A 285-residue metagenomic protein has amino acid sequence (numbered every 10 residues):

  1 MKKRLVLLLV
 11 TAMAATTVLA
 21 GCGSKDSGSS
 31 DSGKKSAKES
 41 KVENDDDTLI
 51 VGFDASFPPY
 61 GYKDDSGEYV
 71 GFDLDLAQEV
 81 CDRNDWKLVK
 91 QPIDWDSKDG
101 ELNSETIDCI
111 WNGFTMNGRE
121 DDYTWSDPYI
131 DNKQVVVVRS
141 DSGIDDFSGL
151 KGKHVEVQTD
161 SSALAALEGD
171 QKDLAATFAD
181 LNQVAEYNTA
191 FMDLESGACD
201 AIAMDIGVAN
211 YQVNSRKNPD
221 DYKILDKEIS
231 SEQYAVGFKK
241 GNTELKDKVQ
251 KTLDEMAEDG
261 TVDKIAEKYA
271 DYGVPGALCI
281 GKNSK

Functional and structural regions predicted by a protein language model:
T17-G21: C-terminal motif of bacterial Sec signal peptides marking the signal peptidase cleavage site
G23-K25, L74-R83, S148-G149, K153-H154 (+2 more regions): Extended ligand-binding regions for polar small-molecule ligands
S24-D31, S36-S40, K87, S162-N182 (+2 more regions): Ligand-binding clefts/hinges and TM-proximal coupling segments of bilobed small-molecule sensing domains
A55, D131-V138, I206, N214-K251 (+1 more regions): Periplasmic-binding protein-like
A55-P58, Y69-D82, F114, V135-N188 (+2 more regions): Bilobed "Venus flytrap"/periplasmic-binding protein-like clamshell domains and structurally analogous long
L74-D75, V89-G100, L181-S196, E232: Short helix-initiation/N-cap motifs at beta->coil->alpha
Q78, K87-G149: Acidic, polar ligand-binding/catalytic clefts
S97-G100, G113-D122, A166-G169, E195-S196 (+1 more regions): A ligand-binding cleft/hinge motif common to bilobed small-molecule-binding domains
